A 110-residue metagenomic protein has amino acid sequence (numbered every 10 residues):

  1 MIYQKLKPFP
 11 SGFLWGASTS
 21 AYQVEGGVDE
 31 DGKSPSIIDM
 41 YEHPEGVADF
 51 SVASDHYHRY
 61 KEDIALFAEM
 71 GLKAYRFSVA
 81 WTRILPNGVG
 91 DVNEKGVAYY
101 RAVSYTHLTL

Functional and structural regions predicted by a protein language model:
I2-N93, V97, R101-Y105: N-terminal structural segment of carbohydrate-active enzymes
T106-L110: Conserved small/polar residues in nucleotide/adenosyl-binding loops
